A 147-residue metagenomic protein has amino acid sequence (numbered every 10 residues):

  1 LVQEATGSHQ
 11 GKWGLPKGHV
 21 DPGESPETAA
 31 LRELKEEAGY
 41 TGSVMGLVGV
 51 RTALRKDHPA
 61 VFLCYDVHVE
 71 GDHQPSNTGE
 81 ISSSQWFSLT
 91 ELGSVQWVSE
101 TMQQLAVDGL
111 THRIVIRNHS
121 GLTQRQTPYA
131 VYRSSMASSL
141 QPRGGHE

Functional and structural regions predicted by a protein language model:
L1-L15, G42-G46: N-terminal strand-loop-strand
S8, G79-E147: Nudix hydrolase/Nudix homology domain
G18, R32, M45, F87-T90: Structural detector for helix-capping/boundary residues
H19-P22, D72: A short, internal acetyl-CoA/4′-phosphopantetheine-binding micro-motif in the GNAT/acyltransferase core
G23-A29: N-terminal phosphate-binding loop and adjacent alpha-helix
R51-Q74, Q85, E91, L105-G109: Active-site-adjacent beta-strand/loop module that shapes the phosphate/pyrophosphate-binding cleft
